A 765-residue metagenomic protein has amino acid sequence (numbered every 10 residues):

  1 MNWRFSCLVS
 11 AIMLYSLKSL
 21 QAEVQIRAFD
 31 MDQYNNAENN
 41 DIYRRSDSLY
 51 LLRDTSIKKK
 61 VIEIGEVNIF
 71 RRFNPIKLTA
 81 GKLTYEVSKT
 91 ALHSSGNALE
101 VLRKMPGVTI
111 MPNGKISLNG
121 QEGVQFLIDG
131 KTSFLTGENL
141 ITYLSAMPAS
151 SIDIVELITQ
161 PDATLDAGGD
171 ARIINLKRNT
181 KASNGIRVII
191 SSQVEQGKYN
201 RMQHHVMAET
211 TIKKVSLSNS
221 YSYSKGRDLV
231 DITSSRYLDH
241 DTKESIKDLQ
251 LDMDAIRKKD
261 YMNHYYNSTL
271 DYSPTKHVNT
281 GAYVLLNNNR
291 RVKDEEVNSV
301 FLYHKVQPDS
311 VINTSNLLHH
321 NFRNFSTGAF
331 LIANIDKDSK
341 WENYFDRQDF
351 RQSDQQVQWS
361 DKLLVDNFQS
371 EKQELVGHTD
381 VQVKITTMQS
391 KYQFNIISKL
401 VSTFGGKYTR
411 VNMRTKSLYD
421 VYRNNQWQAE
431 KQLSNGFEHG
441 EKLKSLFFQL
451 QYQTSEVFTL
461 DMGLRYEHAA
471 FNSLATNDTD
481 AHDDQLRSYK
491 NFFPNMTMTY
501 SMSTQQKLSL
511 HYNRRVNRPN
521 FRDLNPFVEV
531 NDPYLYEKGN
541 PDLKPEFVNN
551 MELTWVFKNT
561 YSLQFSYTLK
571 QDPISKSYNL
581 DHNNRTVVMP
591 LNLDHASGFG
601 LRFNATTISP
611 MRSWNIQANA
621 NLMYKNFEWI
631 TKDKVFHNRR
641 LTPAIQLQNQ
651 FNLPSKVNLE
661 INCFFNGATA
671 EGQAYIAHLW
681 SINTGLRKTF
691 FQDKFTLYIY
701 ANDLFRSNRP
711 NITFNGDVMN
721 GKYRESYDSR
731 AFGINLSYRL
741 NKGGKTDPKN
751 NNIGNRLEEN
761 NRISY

Functional and structural regions predicted by a protein language model:
I26-A91, M111-N113, Q121-G123, T159-Q160: Short, acidic, small-residue-rich periplasmic hinge/interaction motif at the N-terminus of Gram-negative outer-membrane
L51-S56, E66, A98-V101, L140-T142 (+2 more regions): N-terminal periplasmic accessory domains that precede and gate Gram-negative outer-membrane beta-barrel machines
A98, K104, K131-T159: Short acidic/polar hinge/loop motifs at secondary-structure boundaries that mediate gating or recognition
Y199-D231, S245-D294, R323-D336, P643 (+1 more regions): Transmembrane beta-barrel wall of Gram-negative outer-membrane proteins
Y265-N289, S315-A475, S501-Q505, Y561-F565 (+2 more regions): Face-selective signature of the C-terminal outer-membrane beta-barrel domain
I385-T387, L433-S434, K544, N550 (+2 more regions): Outer membrane beta-barrel strand-and-loop segments of large Gram-negative receptors, especially TonB-dependent
N435-E441, R487, V516-F565, L569 (+2 more regions): Outer-membrane beta-barrel signature, preferentially recognizing the C-terminal barrel domain of Gram-negative
A470-A475, T504-N550, F565-N584, L704-D717: Surface-exposed extracellular loop regions of Gram-negative outer-membrane beta-barrel proteins, predominantly
